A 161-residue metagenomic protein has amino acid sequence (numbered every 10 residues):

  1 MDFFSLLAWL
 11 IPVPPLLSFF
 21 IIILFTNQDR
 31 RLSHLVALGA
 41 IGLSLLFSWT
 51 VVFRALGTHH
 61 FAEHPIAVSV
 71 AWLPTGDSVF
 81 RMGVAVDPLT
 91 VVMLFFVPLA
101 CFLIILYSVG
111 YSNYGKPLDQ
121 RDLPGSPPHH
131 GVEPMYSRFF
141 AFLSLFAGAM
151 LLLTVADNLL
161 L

Functional and structural regions predicted by a protein language model:
M1-L7, F25-A141: Transmembrane helix-loop-helix hairpins at membrane boundaries of multipass inner-membrane proteins
L7, I11, F19-I22: N-terminal low-complexity, Ser/Thr- and acidic-residue-enriched intrinsically disordered segments
W9-L10, V92, L151-L152, L160-L161: Beta-sheet entry/capping signal
P14-F20, T75-D77: Membrane-proximal N-terminal segments immediately preceding the first transmembrane helix
P15, D87, L143, L153-L161: Functional transmembrane alpha-helices
F20-L24, L151-V155: Alpha-helical transmembrane segments of multipass membrane proteins
S48, M150-L151: A generic transmembrane-helix signature of 12-TM secondary carrier transporters
